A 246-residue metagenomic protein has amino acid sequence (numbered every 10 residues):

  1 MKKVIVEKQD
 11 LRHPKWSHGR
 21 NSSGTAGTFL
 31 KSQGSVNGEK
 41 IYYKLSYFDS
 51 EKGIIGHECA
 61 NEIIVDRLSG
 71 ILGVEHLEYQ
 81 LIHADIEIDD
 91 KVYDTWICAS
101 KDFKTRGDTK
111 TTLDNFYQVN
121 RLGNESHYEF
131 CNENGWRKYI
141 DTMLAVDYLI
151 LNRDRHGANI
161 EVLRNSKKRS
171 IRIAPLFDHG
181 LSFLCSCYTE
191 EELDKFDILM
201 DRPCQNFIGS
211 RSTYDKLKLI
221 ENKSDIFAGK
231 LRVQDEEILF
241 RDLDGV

Functional and structural regions predicted by a protein language model:
M1-T111: Conserved ATP-binding subdomain of kinase catalytic cores across diverse folds
W16-E51, L113-G135, S224-F240: Short secondary-structure boundary segments
C59, C98, C131, C185-C187 (+1 more regions): Generic recognition of cysteine residues
E62-I64, Y117-L122, L193-D197: Short, low-complexity, polar/charged sequence segments that are solvent-exposed and flexible
R67, I71, D147, D201-R202: Short, residue-level hotspots on alpha-helical faces of the histone-fold and other alpha-helical interaction modules
D90-L144, N206-R211, L219-N222, Q234: ATP-dependent phospho-/nucleotidyl transfer catalytic cores
N124-F183, Y188: Conserved kinase catalytic-core segment
N165-V246: C-terminal catalytic region of ATP-dependent kinase domains
